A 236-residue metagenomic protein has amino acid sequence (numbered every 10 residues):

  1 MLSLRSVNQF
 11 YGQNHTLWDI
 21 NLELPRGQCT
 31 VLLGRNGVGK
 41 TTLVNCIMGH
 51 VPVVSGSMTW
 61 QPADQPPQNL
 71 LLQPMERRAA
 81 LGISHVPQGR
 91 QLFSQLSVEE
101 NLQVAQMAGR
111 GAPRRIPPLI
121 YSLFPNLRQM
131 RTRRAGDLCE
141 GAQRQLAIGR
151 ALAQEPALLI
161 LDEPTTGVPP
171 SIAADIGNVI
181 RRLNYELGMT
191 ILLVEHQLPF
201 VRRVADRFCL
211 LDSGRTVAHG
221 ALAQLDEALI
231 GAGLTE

Functional and structural regions predicted by a protein language model:
L33-R35: The feature captures the beta-strand-to-loop junction immediately N-terminal to the Walker
M48: Helix-to-loop junction immediately C-terminal to a conserved catalytic motif
S57-A80, L222: ABC ATPase NBD Q-loop/coupling interface
A151-L152: ABC ATPase C-loop
E155: Conserved catalytic motifs of ABC-family nucleotide-binding domains
L159-E163: Catalytic Walker B motif of ABC-type/P-loop ATPase nucleotide-binding domains
E195-H196: H-loop/switch region of ABC-family ATPase nucleotide-binding domains
